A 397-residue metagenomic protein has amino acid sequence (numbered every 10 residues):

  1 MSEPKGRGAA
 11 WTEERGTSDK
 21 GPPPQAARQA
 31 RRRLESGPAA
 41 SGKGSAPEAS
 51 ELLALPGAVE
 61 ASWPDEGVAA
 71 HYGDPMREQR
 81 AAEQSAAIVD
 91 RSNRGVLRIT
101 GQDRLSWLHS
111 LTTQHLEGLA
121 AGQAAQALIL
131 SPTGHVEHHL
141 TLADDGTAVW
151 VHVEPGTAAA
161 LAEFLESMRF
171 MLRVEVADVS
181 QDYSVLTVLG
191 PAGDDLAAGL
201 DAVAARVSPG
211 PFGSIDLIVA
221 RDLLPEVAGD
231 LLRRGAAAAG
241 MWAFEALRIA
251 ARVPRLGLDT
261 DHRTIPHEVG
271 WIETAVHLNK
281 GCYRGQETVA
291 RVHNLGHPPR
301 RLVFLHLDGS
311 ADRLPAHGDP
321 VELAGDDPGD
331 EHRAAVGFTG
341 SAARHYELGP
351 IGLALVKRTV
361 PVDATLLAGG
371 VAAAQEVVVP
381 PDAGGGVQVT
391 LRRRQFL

Functional and structural regions predicted by a protein language model:
M1-Q126, L130, H135-E137: Acidic, proline/glycine-enriched N-terminal capping motif
S2-E3, G8-T12, D19-P23, I272-V276 (+2 more regions): Glycine-rich, small/acidic residue-mixed loop/short-helix segments
P75-Q84, A125-H139, R169-L172, A197-A205 (+1 more regions): Short amphipathic beta-strand starts and helix->beta connectors
I88-S110, E175-P191, H297-D308: Short glycine-/aliphatic-rich beta-strand segments at the starts of folded cytosolic domains
V96, H138-P254: Acidic, low-complexity central loop/insert segments
H109-E117, E163-M171, G229, R233 (+2 more regions): Short, intrinsically disordered, mixed-charge
A121-A124, V203, R252, G257 (+4 more regions): Glycine-centered loop/turn motifs
I218-H306: Anionic-ligand-binding alpha/beta catalytic cores of soluble enzymes and soluble regulatory domains that recognize
